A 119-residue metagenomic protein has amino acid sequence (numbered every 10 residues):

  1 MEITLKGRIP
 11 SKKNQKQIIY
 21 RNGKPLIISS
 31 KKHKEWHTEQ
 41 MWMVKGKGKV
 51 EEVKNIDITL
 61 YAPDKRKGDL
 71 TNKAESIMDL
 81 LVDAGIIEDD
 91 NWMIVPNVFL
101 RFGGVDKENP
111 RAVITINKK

Functional and structural regions predicted by a protein language model:
M1-K119: Acidic, proline/glycine-enriched N-terminal capping motif
